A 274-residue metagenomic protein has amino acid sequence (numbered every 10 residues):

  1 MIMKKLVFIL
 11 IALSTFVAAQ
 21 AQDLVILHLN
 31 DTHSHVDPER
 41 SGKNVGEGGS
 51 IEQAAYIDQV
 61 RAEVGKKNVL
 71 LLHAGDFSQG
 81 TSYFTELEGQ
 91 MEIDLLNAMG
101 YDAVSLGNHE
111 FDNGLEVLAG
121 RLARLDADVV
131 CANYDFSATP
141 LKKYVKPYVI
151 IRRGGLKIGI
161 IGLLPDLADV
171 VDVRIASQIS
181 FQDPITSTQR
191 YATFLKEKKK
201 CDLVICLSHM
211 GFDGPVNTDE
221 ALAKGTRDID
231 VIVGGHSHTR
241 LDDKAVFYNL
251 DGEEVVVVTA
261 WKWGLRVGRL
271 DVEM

Functional and structural regions predicted by a protein language model:
M1-M3: N-terminal secretory signal peptides that target proteins for export/translocation
K5-L6, A62: Hydrophobic alpha-helical segments, especially transmembrane helices and their immediate juxtamembrane helical caps
L6-T15: Sec-dependent N-terminal signal peptides
A21-M274: Acidic, metal/ion-coordinating pockets
